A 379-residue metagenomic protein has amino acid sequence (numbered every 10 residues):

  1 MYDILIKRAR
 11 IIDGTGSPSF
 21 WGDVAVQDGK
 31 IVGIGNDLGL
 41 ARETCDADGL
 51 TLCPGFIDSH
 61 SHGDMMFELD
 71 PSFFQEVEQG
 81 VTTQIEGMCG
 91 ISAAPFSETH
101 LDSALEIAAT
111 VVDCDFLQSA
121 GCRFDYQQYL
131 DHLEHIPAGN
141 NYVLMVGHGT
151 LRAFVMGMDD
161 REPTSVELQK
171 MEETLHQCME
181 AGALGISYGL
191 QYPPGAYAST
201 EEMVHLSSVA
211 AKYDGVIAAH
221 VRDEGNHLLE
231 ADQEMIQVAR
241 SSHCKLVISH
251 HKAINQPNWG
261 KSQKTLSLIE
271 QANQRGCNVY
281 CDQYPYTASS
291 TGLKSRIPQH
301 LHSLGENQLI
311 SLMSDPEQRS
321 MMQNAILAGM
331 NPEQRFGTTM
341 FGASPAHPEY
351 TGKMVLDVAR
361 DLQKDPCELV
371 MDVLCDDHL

Functional and structural regions predicted by a protein language model:
M1-L40, D48: N-terminal metal-binding scaffold of metallo-dependent hydrolase/deaminase domains
Y2-I6, D37-G87: Replace "His-x-His-based motif
L5, A25, D58, I85 (+5 more regions): Structured core elements
A9, V24, G29, G49 (+7 more regions): Divalent metal-coordination and catalytic microenvironments
S59-F67, M156-Q169, Y192-A198, Q363: Active-site mouth loops of central-metabolism enzymes
L69-L184, C277-V279: Divalent-metal coordination cores built from histidine and acidic residues
F96-Q118, Y129-L130, G149-R161, S242 (+1 more regions): Polyanionic/metal-chelating signatures
F154, P163, T174-H302: Functional cores that coordinate and move charged inorganic groups
